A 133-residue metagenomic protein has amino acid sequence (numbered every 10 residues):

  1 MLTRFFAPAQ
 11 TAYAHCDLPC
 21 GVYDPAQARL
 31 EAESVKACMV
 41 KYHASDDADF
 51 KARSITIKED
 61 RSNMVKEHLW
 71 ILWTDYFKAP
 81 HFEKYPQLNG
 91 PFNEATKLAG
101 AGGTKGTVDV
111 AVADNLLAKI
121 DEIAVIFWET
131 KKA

Functional and structural regions predicted by a protein language model:
M1-K51, H81, P86-E122, I126 (+1 more regions): N-terminal intrinsically disordered, cationic/polar leader segments that include organellar targeting peptides
A7-A12, M64-E67, I71: Generic detection of intrinsically disordered/low-complexity segments and helix-coil linkers/edges
A48-T56, T74-Y76: Short, mixed-charge, low-aromatic patches
R53-L69: Alpha-helical segments in soluble extracytoplasmic regions
H68-Y85: Short, solvent-exposed, charged loop/turn and helix-capping segments that join or cap alpha-helices on peripheral
